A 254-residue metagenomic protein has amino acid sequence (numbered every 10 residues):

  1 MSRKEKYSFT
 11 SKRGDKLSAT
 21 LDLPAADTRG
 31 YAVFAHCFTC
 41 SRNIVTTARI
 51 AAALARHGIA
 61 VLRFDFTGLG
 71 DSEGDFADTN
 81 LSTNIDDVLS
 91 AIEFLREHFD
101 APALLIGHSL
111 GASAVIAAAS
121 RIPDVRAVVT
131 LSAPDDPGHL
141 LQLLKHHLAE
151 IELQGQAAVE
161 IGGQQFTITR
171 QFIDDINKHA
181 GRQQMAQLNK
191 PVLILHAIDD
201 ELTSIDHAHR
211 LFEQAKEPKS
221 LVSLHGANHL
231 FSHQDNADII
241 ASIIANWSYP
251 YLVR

Functional and structural regions predicted by a protein language model:
M1-D27: N-terminal cap/lid segment of alpha/beta-hydrolase-fold proteins
R42-N43, L69-D100: Catalytic nucleophile-loop/oxyanion-hole region of alpha/beta-hydrolase and closely related hydrolase-like folds
V45, A51-E73: Conserved alpha/beta-hydrolase
T47, G181, K190, S204-E213 (+1 more regions): Short alpha-helix in the alpha/beta-hydrolase fold that links the catalytic acid
P123-Q171: Hydrolase active-site cap/lid region
L188-N189, I194-H196, D200: Short beta-strand/loop motif that positions the catalytic acidic residue of the alpha/beta-hydrolase fold
D199-T203, L230: Acidic catalytic loop of the alpha/beta-hydrolase fold
A227-I239: Catalytic histidine-centered segment of alpha/beta-hydrolase-like enzymes
